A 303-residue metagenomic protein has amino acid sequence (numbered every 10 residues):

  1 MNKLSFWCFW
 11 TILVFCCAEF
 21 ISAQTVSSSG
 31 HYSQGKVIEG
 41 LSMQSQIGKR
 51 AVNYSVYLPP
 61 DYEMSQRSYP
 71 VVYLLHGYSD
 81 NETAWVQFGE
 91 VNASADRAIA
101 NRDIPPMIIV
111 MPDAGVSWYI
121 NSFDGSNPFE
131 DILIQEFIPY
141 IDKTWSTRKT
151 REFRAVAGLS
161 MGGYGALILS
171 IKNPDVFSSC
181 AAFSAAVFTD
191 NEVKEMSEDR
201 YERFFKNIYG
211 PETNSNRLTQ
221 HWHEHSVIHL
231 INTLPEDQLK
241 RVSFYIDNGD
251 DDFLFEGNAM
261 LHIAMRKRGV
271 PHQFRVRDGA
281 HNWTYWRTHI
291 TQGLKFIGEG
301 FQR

Functional and structural regions predicted by a protein language model:
M1-F9: Bacterial N-terminal signal peptides that target proteins for export
C8-E19: Bacterial N-terminal signal peptides
Q24-R303: Non-catalytic cap/lid and distal C-terminal segments of serine-dependent acyl enzymes
